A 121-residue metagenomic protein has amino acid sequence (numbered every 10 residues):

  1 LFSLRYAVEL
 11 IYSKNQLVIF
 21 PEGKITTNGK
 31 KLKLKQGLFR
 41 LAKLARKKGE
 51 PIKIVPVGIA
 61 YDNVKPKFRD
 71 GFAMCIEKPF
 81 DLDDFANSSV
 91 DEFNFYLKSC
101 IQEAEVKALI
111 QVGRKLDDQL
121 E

Functional and structural regions predicted by a protein language model:
L1-N15: Membrane-interfacial amphipathic helices and adjacent loop/beta segments that form the lipid-substrate binding surface
L10-S13, K48, K107: Alpha-helix C-cap/termination motif
Q16, K24-F95, S99: A cross-family acyltransferase "interaction/gating" segment
N87-E121: A cross-taxonomic marker for long C-terminal extensions/tails that follow the last structured domain
